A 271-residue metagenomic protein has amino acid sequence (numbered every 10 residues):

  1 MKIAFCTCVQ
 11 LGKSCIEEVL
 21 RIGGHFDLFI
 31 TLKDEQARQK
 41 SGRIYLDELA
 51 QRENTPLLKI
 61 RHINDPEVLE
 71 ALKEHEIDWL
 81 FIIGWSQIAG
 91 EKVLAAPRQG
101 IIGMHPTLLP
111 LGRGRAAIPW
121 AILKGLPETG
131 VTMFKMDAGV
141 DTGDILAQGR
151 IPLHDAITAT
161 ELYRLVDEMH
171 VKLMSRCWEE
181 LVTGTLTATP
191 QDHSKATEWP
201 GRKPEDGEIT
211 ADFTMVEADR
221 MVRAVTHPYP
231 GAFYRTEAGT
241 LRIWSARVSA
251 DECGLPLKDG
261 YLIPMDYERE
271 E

Functional and structural regions predicted by a protein language model:
M1-R235, G239, S245-E271: One-carbon transfer enzymes
